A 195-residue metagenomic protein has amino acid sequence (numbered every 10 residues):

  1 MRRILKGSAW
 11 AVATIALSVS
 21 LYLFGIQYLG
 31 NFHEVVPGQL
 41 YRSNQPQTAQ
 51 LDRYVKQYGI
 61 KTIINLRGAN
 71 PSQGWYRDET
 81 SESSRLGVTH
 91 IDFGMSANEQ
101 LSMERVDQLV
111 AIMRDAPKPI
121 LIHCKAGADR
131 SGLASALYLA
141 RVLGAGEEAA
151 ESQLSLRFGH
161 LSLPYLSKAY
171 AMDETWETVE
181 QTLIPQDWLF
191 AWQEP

Functional and structural regions predicted by a protein language model:
M1-I120, L133, L137-P195: Cys-dependent protein tyrosine phosphatase-like superfamily
C124: Short cysteine clusters
G127: Substrate/cofactor-recognition hotspot
R130: Short active-site segment of divalent metal-dependent hydrolases/proteases that encodes the spacing between
